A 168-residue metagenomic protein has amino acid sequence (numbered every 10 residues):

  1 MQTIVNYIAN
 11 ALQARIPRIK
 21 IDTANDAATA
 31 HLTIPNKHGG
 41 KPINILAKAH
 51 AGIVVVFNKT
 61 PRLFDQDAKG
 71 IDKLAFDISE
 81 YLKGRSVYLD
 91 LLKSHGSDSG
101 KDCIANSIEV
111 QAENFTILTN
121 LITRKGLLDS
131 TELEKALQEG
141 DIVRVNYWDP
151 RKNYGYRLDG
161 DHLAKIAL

Functional and structural regions predicted by a protein language model:
M1, I166-L168: Short intrinsically disordered terminal tails
T3-P17: Amphipathic alpha-helical segments
Q13, D26-L32, A49-A51, G70 (+6 more regions): Short stretches within intrinsically disordered, low-complexity N-terminal or propeptide regions
R15, G84, Y88: Structured alpha/beta or helical-core interaction and ligand-binding surfaces enriched in interleaved
I16-I53, P150-K152: Amphipathic, interaction-prone secondary-structure segments
H38, L46-P61, G96-S107, Q111-L158: Acidic, low-complexity, intrinsically disordered interaction modules
G39-G84: Intrinsically disordered, low-complexity regulatory segments enriched in Ser/Thr/Pro and charged residues
